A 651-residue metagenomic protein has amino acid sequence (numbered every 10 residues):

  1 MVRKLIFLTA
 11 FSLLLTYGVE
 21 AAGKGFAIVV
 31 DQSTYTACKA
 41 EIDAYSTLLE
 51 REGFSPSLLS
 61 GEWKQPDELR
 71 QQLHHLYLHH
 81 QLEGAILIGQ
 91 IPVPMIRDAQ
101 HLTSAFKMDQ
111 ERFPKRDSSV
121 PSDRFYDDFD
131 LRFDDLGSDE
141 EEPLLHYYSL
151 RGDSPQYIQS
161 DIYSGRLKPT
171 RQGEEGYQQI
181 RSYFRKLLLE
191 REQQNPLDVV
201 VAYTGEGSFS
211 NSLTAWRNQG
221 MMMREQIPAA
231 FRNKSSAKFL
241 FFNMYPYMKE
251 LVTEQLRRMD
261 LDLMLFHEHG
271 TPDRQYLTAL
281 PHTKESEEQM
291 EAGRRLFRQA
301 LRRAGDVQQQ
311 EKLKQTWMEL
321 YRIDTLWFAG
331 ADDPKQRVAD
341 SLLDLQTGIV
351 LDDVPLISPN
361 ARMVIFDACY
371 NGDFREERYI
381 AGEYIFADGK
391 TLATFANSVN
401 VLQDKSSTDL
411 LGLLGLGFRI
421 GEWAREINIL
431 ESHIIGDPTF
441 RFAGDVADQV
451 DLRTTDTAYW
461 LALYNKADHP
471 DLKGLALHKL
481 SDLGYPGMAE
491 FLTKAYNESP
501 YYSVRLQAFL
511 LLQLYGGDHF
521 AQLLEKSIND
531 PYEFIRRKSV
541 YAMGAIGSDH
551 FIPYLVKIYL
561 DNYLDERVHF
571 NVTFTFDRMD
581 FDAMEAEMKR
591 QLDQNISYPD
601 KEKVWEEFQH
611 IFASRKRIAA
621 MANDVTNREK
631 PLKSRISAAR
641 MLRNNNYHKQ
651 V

Functional and structural regions predicted by a protein language model:
I6-T16: Bacterial N-terminal signal peptides
G23-F26, R51-P56, H80-G84, N195-V200 (+5 more regions): Loop/turn elements at helix/coil->beta-strand transitions in domains of secreted/extracellular proteins
D67-P246, Q255, D260-L263, P272 (+1 more regions): Structured catalytic cores of large enzymes
R116-Y183, E291-S406: Catalytic cores of nucleophile-dependent amide-cleaving enzymes
S407-K494, Y502-Q507: Caspase-like cysteine protease fold
T454-Y464, Y485-N497, G517-I528, S548-L560 (+3 more regions): Amphipathic alpha-helical scaffolding segments comprising HEAT/armadillo-like alpha-solenoid repeats
D468-H469, P500-Y501, P531-Y532, Y563-D565 (+2 more regions): Short inter-helical turns and helix N-cap capping residues of alpha-solenoid HEAT/ARM repeat scaffolds
D471-G484, K494, S503-G517, R536-S548 (+3 more regions): Structural detector for internal amphipathic alpha-helices that build alpha-solenoid repeat scaffolds
